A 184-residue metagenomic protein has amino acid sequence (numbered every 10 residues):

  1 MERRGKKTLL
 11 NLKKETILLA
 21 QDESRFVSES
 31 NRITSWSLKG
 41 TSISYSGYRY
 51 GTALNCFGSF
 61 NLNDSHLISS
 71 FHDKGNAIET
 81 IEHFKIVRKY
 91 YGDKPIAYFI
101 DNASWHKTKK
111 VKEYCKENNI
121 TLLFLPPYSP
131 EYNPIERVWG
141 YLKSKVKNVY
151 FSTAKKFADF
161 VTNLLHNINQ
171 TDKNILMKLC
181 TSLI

Functional and structural regions predicted by a protein language model:
M1-I184: Short functional hotspots at interaction and active-site rims
